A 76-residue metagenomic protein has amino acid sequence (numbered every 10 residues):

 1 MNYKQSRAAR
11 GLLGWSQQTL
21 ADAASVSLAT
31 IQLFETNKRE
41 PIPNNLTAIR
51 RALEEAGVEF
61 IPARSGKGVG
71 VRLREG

Functional and structural regions predicted by a protein language model:
M1-N2: Absolute protein N-terminus
Q5-T19, F60: Short basic helix-loop element that most often maps to the first helix and adjoining turn of HTH DNA-binding modules
W15-A29: Short alpha-helical DNA-recognition segment
S25, N45-I61: DNA major-groove recognition helix of helix-turn-helix/homeodomain DNA-binding modules
S25-P41: Recognition helix of helix-turn-helix/homeodomain-like DNA-binding domains that insert into the DNA major groove
V58-G76: Helix-turn-helix/homeodomain-like alpha-helical modules used for DNA recognition and transcription-factor dimerization
